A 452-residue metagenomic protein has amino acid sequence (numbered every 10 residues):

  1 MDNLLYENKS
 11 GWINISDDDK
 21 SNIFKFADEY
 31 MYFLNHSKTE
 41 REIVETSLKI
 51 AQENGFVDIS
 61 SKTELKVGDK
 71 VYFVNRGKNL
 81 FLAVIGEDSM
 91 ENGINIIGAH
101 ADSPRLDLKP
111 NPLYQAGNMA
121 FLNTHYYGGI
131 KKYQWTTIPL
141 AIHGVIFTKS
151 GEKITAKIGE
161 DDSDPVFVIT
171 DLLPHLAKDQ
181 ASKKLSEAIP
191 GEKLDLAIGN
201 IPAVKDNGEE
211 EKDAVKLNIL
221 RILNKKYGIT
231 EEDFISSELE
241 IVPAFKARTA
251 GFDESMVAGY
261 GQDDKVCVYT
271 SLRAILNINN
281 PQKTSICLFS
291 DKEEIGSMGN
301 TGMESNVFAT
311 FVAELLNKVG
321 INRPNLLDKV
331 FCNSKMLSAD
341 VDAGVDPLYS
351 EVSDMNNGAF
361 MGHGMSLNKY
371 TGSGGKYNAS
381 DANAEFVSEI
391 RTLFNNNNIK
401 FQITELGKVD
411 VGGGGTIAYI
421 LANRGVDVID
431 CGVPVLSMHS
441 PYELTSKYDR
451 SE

Functional and structural regions predicted by a protein language model:
M1-E452: N-terminal hydrophobic/helix-forming segments and targeting peptides
